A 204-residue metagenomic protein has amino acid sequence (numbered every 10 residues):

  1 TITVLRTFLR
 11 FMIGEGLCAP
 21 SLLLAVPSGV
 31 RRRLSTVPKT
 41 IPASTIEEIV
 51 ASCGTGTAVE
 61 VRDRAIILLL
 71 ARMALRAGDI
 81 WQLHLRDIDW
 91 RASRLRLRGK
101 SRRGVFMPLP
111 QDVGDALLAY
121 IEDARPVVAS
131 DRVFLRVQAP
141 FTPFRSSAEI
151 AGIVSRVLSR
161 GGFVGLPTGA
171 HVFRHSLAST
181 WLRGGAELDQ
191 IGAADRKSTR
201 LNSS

Functional and structural regions predicted by a protein language model:
T1-R200, S204: Conserved catalytic core of the tyrosine transesterase superfamily
